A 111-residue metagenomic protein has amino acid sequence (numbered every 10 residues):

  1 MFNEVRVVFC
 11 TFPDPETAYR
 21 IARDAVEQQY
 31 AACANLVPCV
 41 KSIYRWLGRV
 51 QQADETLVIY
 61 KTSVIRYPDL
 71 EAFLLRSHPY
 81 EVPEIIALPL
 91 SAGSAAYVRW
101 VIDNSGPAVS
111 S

Functional and structural regions predicted by a protein language model:
M1-S111: Positively charged, small/polar-rich N-terminal and surface patches that mediate targeting and assembly and bind
